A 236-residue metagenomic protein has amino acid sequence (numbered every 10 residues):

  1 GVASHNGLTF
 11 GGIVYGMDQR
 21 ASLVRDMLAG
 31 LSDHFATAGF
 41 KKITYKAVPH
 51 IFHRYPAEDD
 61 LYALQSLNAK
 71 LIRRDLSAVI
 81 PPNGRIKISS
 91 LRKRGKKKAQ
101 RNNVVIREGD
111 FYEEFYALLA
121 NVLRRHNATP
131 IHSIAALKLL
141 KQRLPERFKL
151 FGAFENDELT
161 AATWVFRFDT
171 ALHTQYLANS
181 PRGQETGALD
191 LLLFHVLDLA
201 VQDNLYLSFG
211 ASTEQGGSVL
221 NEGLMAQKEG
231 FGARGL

Functional and structural regions predicted by a protein language model:
G1, A47-E185, L199: A conserved beta-strand-loop-helix scaffold within acyl/acetyltransferase catalytic domains
G1-L8, V14-G16, R20, R25-S32 (+2 more regions): Aromatic (often tryptophan-rich) hydrophobic motifs at membrane interfaces
L31-F35, A99: Hydrophobic, Leu/Ile/Phe/Ala-enriched alpha-helical segments that form helix-helix packing faces
F40-V48: Divalent metal-dependent hydrolysis catalytic cores, especially in the metallo-beta-lactamase
